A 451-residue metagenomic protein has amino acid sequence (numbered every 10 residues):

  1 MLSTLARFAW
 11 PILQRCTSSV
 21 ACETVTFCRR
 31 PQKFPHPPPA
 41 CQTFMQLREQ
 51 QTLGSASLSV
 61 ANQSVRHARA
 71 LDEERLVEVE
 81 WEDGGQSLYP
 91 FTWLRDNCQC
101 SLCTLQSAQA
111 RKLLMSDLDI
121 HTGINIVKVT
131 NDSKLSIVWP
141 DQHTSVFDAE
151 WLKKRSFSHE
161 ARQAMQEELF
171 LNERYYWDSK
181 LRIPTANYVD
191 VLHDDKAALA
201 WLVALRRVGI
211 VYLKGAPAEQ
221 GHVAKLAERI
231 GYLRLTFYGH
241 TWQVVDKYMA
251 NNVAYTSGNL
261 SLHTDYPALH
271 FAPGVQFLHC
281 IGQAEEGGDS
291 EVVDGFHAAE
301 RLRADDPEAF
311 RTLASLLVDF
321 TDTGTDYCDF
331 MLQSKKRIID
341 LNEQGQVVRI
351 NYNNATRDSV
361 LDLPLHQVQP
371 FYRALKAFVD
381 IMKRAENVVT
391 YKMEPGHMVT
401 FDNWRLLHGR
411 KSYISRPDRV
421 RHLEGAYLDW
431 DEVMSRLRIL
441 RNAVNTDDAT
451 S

Functional and structural regions predicted by a protein language model:
L2-H193: Motif-centric detector for short Cys/His coordination patterns
F170-S451: Active-site environment of non-heme Fe oxygenases that use a 2-His-1-carboxylate facial triad
